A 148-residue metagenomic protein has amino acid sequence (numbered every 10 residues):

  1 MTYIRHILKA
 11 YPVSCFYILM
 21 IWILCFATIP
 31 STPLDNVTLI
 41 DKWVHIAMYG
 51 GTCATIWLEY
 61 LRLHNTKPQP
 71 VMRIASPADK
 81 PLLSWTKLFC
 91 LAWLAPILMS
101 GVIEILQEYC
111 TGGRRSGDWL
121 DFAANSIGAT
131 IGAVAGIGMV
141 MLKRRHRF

Functional and structural regions predicted by a protein language model:
M1-W119, S126-F148: Bulky hydrophobic segments
